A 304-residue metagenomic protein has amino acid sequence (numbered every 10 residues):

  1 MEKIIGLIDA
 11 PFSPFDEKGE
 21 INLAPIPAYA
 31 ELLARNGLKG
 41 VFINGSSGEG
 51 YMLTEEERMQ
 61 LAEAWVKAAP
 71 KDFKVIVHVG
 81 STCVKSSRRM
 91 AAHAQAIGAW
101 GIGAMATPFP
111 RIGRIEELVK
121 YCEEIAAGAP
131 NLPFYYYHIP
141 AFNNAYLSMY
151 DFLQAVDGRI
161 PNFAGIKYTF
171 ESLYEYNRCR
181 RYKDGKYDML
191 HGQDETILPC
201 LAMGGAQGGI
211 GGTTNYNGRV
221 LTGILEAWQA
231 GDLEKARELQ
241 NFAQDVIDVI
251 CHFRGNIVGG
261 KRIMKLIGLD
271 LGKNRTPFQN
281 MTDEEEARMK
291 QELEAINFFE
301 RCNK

Functional and structural regions predicted by a protein language model:
E2-A145, N303: Active-site beta->alpha loop and helix N-cap motifs at the rims of alpha/beta catalytic domains
I5, K39, N44-S47, V79 (+6 more regions): Short glycine-rich loop/turn motifs that provide flexible caps or phosphate-binding loops at active sites
I26, R58, A62, S87 (+5 more regions): A general structural signal for well-ordered alpha-helical segments in protein cores
A28, R89, K120-Y121, D151 (+3 more regions): Short Gly/charged-rich anion-binding patches and loops
R35, P199-K304: Structured C-terminal cap/extension of enzyme domains
N36, Q60, A64-A69, H93-I97 (+7 more regions): Alpha-helical structural signal in soluble globular domains
E49-G50, P110-R111, S172, L198 (+2 more regions): Short secondary-structure capping/turn micro-motifs that flank functional sites
A126-L132, P140-Q244, I250-C251: Catalytic alpha/beta core domains of metabolic enzymes, predominantly
